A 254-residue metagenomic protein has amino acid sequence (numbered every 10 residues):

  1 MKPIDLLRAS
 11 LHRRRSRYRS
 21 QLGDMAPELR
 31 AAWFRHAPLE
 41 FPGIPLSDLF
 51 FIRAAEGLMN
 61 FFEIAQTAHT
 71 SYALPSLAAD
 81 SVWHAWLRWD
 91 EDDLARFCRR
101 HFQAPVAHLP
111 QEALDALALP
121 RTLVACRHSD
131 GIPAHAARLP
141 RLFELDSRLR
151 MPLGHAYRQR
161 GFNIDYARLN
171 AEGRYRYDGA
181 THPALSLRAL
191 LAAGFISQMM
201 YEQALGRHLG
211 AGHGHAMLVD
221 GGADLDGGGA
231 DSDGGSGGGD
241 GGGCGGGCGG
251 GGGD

Functional and structural regions predicted by a protein language model:
M1-D254: Acidic, Ser/Thr/Pro-rich intrinsically disordered cytosolic tails and loops of eukaryotic transmembrane proteins
